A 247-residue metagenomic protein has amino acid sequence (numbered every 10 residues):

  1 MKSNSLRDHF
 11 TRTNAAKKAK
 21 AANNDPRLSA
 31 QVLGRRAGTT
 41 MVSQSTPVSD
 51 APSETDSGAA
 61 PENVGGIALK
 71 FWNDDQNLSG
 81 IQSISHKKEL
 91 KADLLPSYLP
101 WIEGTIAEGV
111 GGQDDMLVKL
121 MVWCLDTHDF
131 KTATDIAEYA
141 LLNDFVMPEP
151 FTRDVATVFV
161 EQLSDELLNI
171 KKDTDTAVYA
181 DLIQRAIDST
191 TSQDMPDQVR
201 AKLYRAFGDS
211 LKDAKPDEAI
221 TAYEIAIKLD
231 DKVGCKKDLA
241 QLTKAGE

Functional and structural regions predicted by a protein language model:
M1-G111, E138-Q193, E247: N-terminal alpha-helical interaction modules that lie
M116-L117, M121, V155-L163, Y204 (+2 more regions): TPR repeat positional signature
K119-L120, C124, R200, A206-F207 (+2 more regions): Structural register within alpha-helical repeat arrays
W123-C124, L167, Y204, L211 (+1 more regions): Residue at a conserved register position within TPR or TPR-like alpha-solenoid repeats
D129, A214-P216: Residues in the short coil linking paired helices within alpha-helical repeat scaffolds
F145-D154, T191-R200, I227-Q241: Boundary/linker segments of alpha-helical solenoid repeat arrays
